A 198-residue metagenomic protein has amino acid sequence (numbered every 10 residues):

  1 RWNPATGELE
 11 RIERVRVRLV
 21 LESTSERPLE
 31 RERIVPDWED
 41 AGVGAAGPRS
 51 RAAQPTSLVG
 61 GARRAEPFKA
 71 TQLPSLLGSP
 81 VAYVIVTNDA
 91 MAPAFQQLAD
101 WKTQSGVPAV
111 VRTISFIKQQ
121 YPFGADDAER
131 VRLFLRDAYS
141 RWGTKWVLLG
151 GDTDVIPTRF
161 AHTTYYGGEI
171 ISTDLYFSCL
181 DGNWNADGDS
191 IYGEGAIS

Functional and structural regions predicted by a protein language model:
R1-A82, T87-D89, D100-T103, Q120-S198: Structured catalytic cores of large enzymes
A92: N-terminal carbohydrate-binding/catalytic regions of secreted carbohydrate-active enzymes
F95-A99: Short, highly selective alpha-helical patches that border small-molecule cofactor pockets in redox/cofactor-processing
P108: Residue-level detector of anion-binding/catalytic polar loops
V111-T113: A structural preference for short, hydrophobic beta-strand core positions in alpha/beta folds
I117: Positions that flank functional sites
